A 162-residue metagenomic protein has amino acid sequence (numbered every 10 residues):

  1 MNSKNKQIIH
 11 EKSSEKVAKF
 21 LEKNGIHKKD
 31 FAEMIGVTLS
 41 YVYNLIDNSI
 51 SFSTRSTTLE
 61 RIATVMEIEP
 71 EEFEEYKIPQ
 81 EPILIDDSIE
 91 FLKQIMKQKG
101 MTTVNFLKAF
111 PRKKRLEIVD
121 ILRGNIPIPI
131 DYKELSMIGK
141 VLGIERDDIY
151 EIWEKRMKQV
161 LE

Functional and structural regions predicted by a protein language model:
M1-I26, I78-T102: A short, Lys/Arg-rich alpha-helix, primarily the initiator
L21, I46-D47, T58, M66 (+4 more regions): DNA major-groove recognition helix of helix-turn-helix
K23, M34, V65, Q98 (+2 more regions): Residues within the alpha-helical elements of helix-turn-helix
H27, T38-Y41, R55, E69 (+3 more regions): Short coil turns linking two alpha-helices in DNA-binding domains
D30-A32, N105-K108: Short alpha-helical "recognition helix" segments of helix-turn-helix
G36-S53, Y76-I78, R112-I128: Recognition helix of helix-turn-helix/homeodomain-like DNA-binding domains that insert into the DNA major groove
S49-T64, N125-K140: Short, basic-rich loop-to-helix N-cap that marks the start of a DNA-contacting helix
E67-I83, G143-E162: Short C-terminal boundary/hinge segments that cap the last helix of small helical domains
